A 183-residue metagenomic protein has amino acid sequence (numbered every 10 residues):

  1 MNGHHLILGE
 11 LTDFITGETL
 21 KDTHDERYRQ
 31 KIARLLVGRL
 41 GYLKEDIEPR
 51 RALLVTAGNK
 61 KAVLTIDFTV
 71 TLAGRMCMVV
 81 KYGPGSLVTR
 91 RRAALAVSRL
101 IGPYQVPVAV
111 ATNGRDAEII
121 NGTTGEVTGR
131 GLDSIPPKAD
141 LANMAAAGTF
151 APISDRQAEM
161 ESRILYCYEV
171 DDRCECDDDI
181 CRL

Functional and structural regions predicted by a protein language model:
M1-V108, D116-L183: A short, conserved, highly charged catalytic patch centered on acidic carboxylates
